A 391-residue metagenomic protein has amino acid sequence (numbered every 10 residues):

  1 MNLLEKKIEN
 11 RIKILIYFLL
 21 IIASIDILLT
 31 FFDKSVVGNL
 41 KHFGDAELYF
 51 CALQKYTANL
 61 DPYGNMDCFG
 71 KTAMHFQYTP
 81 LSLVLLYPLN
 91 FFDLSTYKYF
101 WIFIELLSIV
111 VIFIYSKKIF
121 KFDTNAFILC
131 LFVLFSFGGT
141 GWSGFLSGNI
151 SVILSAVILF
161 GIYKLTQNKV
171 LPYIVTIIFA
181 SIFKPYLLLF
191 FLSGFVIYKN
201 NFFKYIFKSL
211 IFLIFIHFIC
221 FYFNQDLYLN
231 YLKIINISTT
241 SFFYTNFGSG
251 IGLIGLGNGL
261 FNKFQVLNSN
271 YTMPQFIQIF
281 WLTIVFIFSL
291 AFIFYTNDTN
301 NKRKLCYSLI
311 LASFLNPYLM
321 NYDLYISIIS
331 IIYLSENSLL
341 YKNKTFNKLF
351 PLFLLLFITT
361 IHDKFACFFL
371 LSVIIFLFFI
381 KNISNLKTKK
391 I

Functional and structural regions predicted by a protein language model:
N2-T166, V170-P172, I197-I328: Primarily membrane-embedded glycan-assembly and transfer machineries that use lipid-linked glycans
K55, I310-P317, I331-L340, L354-I358: Short basic/hydrophobic patches in alpha-helices and adjacent helix-turn junctions that form amphipathic surface motifs
V84, K169, S181, N347-K348: Hydrophobic alpha-helical transmembrane segments of integral membrane proteins, especially lipid-exposed positions
A156-G161, V175-F183, L188-N200, I214 (+2 more regions): Hydrophobic transmembrane alpha-helices of multi-pass, membrane-embedded glycosylation machinery
L171-V196, S308-L315, L352-I358: Membrane-interface alpha helices of multi-pass inner-membrane proteins
S335-I391: Aromatic-enriched
